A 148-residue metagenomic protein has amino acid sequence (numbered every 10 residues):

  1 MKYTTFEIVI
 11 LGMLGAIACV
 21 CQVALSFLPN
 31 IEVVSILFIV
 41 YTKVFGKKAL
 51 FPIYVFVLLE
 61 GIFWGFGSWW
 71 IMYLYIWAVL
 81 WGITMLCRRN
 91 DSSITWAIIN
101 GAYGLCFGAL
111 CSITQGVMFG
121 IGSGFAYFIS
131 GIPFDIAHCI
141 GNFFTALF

Functional and structural regions predicted by a protein language model:
M1-V44, K48-P52: Hydrophobic transmembrane alpha-helices
V9, M13, I17, F51 (+4 more regions): Alpha-helical membrane-protein architecture signal
C19-E32, V55-N90, F119: Interfacial aromatic-anchored transmembrane helix boundaries in multi-pass membrane proteins
S35-I39, K48-L58, F134, H138-G141 (+1 more regions): Pore-lining transmembrane helices
V44-F51, W64-W69, M85-S92, A109-I113: Juxtamembrane membrane-interface segments at transmembrane alpha-helix termini
L50-G61, T95-L105: Central hydrophobic cores of alpha-helical transmembrane segments in multi-pass integral membrane proteins
W70-L74, N90-F148: Membrane-embedded alpha-helical hairpins and interfacial helices in multi-pass inner-membrane proteins
